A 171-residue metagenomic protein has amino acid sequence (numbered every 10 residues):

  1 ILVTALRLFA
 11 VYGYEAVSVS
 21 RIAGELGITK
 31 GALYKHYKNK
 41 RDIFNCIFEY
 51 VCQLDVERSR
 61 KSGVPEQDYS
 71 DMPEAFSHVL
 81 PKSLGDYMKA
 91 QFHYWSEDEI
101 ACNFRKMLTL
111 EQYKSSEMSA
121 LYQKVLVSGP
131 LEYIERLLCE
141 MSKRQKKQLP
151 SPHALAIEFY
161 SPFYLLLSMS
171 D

Functional and structural regions predicted by a protein language model:
T4, L8-Y50: Helix-turn-helix
T4-Y12, A90, F104-M107, P162-M169: Solvent-exposed, amphipathic alpha-helical segments
C46, S59-A101, Q148-F159: Hydrophobic alpha-helical connector segments
D55-S59, E99, S116, F163-D171: Short amphipathic alpha-helical interaction/hinge segments
K82, S96-T109, Y113-K143: Amphipathic alpha-helical packing segments from all-alpha helical-bundle domains
A120-K124, S128, S142-D171: Hydrophobic/aromatic-rich alpha-helical bundle segments in the mid-to-C-terminal region
